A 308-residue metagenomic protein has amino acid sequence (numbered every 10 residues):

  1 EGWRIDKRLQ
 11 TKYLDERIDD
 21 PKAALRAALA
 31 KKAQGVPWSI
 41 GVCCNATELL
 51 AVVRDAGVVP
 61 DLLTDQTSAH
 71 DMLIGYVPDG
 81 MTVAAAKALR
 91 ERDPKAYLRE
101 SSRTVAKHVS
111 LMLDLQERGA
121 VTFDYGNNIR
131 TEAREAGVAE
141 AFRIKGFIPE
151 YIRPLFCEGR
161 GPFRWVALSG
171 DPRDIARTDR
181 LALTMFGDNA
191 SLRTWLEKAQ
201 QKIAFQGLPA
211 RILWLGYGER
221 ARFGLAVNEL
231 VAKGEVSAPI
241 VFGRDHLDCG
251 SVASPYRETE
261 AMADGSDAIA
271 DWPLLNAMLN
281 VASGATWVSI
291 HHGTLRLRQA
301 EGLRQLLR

Functional and structural regions predicted by a protein language model:
E1-Q34, Q66-S110, R143-L155, G265-V281 (+2 more regions): Catalytic or ion-translocation cores adjacent to nucleophile or general acid/base/metal-coordination motifs in diverse
R4-D6, L49-V52, M72-I74, E132-R134 (+2 more regions): Short helix/loop capping segments that flank catalytic or ligand/cofactor-binding pockets
P37-G41, P60-T64, A120-F123, S237-V241 (+2 more regions): Structural motif
G41-T67, M72-I74: Active-site/ligand-binding-proximal alpha/beta "capping" segment
C44-T47, Q66-D71, G126-E132, R244-C249 (+1 more regions): Glycine-rich beta-alpha junction loops
A46-V52, K107-L111, G224-E229, W272-N276: Short alpha-helical segments and helix-capping/turn motifs at coil-helix boundaries
D55-G57, V77-M81, G137, Y256-T259 (+1 more regions): Short, surface-exposed amphipathic charged segments that create phosphate/polyanion-binding patches used for binding
H108-A263, E301: Glycine-rich, aromatic-lined ligand/substrate-binding cores of catalytic and carbohydrate-binding domains
